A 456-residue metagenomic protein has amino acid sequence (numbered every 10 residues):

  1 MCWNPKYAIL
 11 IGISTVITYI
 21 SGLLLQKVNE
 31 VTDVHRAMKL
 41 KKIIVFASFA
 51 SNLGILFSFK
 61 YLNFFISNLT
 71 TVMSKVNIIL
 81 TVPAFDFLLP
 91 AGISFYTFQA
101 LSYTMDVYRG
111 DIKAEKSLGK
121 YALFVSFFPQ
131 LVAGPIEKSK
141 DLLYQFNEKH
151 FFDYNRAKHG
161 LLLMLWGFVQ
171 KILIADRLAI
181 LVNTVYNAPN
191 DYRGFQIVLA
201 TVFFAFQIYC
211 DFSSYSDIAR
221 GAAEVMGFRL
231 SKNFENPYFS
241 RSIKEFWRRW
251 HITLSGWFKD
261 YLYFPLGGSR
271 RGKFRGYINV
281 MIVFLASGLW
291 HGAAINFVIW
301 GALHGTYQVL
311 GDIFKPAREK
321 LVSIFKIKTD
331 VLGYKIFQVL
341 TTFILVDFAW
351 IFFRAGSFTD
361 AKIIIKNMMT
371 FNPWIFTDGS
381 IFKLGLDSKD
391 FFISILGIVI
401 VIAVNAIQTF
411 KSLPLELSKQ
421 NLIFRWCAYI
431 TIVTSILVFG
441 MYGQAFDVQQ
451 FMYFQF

Functional and structural regions predicted by a protein language model:
M1-I402, A406-Q455: Membrane-embedded transmembrane alpha-helical bundles that form the catalytic cores of multi-pass lipid-modifying
